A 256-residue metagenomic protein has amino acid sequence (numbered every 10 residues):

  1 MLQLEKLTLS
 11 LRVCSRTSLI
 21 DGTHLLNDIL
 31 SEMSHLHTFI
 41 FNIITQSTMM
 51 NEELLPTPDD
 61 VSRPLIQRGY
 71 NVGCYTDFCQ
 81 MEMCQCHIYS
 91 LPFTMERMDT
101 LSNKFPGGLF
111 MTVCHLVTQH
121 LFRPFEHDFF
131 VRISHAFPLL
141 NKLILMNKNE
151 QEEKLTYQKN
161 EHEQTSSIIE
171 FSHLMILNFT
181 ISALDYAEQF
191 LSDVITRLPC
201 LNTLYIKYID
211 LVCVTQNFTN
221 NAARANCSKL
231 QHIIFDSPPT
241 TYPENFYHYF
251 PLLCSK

Functional and structural regions predicted by a protein language model:
M1-K256: Eukaryote-biased activation of long, low-complexity terminal tails and linkers
